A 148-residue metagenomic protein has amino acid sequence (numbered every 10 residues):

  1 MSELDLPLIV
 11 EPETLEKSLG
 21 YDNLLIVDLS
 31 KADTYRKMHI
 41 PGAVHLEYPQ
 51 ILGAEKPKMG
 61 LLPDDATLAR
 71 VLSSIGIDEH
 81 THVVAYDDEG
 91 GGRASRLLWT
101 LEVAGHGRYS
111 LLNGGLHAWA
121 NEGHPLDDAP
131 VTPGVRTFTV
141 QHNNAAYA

Functional and structural regions predicted by a protein language model:
S2-H80: Positively charged, proline/Ser/Thr-rich regional signature most characteristic of the Rhodanese/CDC25-like
E3-L4, G60-A148: Thiolate-centered catalytic microenvironments shared by cysteine-dependent enzyme domains
